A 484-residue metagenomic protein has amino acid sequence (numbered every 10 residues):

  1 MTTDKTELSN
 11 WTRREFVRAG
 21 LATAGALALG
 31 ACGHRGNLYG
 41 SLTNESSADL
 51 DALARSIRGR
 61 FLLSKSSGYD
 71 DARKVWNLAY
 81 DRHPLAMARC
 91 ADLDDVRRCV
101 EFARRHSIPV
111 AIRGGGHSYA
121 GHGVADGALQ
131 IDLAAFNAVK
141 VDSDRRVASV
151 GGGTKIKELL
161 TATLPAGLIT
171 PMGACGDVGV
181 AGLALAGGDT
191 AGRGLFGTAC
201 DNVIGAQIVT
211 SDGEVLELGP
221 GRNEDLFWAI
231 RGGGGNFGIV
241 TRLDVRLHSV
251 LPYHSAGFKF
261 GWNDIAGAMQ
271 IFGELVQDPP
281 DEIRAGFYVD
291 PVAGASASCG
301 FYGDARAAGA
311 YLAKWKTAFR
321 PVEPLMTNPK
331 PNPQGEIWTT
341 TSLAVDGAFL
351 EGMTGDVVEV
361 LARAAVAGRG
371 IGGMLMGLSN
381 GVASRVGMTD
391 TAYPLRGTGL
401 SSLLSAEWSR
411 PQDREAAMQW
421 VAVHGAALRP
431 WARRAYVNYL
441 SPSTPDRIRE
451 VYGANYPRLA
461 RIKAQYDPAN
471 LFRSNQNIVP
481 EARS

Functional and structural regions predicted by a protein language model:
T2-S484: Soluble FAD-dependent oxygen oxidases
